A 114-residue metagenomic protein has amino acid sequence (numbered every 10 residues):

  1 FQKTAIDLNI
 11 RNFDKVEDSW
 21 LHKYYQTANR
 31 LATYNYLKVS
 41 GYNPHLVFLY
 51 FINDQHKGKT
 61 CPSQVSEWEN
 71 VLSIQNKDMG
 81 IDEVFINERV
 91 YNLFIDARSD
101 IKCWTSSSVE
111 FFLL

Functional and structural regions predicted by a protein language model:
F1-L46: Acidic, metal/cofactor-coordinating or nucleic-acid-engaging core segments within structured domains
T27-L114: Non-catalytic C-terminal interaction segments of nucleic acid-processing enzymes
